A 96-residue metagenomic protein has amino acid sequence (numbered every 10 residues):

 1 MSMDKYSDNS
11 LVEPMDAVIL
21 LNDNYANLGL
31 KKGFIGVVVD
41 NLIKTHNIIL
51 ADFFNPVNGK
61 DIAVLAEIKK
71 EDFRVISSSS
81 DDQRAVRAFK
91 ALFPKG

Functional and structural regions predicted by a protein language model:
M1, I49, R84-A88: N-terminal functional modules and adjacent low-complexity/disordered segments of proteins
S2-N9, E13-D72, S79, G96: Basic/aromatic-rich interaction segments and small domains that mediate binding to polyanionic partners
I76-G96: Long, low-complexity intrinsically disordered regions
